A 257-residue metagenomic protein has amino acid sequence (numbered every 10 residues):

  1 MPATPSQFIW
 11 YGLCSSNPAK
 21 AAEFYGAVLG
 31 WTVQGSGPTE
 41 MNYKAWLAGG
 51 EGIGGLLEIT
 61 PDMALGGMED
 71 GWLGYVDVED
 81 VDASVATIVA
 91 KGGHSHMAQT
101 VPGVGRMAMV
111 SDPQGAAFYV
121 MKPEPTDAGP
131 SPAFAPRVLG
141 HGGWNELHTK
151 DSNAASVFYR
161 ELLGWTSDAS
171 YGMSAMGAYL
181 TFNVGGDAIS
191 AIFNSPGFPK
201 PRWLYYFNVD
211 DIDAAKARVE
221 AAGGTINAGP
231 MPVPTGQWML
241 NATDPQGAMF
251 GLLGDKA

Functional and structural regions predicted by a protein language model:
M1-T4, V85, V89-G143, L147 (+3 more regions): Vicinal oxygen chelate
P2-G52, A90, A98-G105, M109 (+3 more regions): Core segments of cupin and vicinal oxygen chelate
Q7-S16, K44-W46, D62-T87, R106-S111 (+3 more regions): Vicinal oxygen chelate
Q34-S36, I59, S195: Short beta-strand micro-motifs enriched in acidic
P38, A48-G50, L56-M68: Conserved donor-binding loop and adjoining core beta-sheet/short helix segment in diverse acyl/aminoacyl transferases
G52, D70, A117, A188 (+1 more regions): Glycine-rich acetyl-CoA-binding "A-motif" of GNAT/NAT acetyltransferases
G54-L57, S190-N194: Short amphipathic beta-strand/extended segments with alternating polar/hydrophobic composition
G55-P61, L65, G74, V78 (+2 more regions): DNA polymerase sliding clamps and clamp-related checkpoint/processivity subunits
